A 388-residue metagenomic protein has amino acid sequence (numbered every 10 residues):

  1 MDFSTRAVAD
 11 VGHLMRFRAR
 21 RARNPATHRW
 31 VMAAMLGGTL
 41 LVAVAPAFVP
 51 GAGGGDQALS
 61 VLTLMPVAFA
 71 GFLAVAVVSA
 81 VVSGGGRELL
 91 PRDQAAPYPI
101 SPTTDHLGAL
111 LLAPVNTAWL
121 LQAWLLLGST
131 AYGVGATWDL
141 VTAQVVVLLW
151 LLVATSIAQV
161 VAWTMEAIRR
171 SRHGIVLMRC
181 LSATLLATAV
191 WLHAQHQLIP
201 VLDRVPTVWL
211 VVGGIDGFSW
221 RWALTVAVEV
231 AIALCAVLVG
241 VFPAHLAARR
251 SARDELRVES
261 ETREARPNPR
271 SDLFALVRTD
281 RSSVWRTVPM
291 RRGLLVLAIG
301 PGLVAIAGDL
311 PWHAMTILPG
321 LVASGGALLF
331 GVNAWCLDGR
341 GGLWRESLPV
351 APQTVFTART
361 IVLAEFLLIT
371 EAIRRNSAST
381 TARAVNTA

Functional and structural regions predicted by a protein language model:
M1-R92, S101-R340, P352-A388: Hydrophobic alpha-helical transmembrane segments of membrane proteins
R345-S347: Catalytic phosphate/nucleotide-handling subdomain of diverse soluble enzymes
